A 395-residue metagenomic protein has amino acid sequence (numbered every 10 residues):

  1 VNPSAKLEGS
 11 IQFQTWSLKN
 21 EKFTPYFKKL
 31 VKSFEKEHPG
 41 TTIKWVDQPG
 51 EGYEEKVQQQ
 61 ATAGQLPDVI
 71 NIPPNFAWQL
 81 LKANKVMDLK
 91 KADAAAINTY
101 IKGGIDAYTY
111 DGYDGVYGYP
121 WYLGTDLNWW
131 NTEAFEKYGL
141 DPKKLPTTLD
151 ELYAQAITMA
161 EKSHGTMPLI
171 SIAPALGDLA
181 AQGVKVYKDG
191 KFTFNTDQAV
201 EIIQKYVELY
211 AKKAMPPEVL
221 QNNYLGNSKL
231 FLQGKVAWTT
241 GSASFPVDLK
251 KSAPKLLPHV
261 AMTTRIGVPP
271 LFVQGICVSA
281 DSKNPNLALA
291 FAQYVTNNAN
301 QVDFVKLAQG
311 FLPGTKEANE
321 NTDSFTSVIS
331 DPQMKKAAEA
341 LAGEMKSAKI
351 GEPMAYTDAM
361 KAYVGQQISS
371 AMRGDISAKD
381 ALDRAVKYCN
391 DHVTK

Functional and structural regions predicted by a protein language model:
P3, P74-T125, E151-Y153, L257-A261 (+1 more regions): Hinge/lid segment of periplasmic solute-binding proteins
K29-Y100, K137-G139, A237-W238, T322: Extracytoplasmic "Venus flytrap"/periplasmic binding protein-like
K36, E136-Y138, K212, K251-G314 (+2 more regions): Extracytoplasmic/periplasmic substrate-recognition and gating elements
K36, G40-T42, Y110-P174, K185-L220 (+3 more regions): Helix-loop-helix "hinge/cap" segment bordering the ligand-binding cleft or interdomain interface
E51-E54, V184-H259, T263, N286 (+1 more regions): Extracytoplasmic ligand-binding clamshell segments of periplasmic binding protein
M87-K102, L145-T147, K162-S163, V184-Q204 (+3 more regions): Short, solvent-exposed loop/beta-turn-alpha elements that line the ligand-binding surface or hinge of extracytoplasmic
Y108, Q309-A359: Long, aromatic- and glycine/proline-rich binding clefts that accommodate carbohydrate-like moieties
E136, P142, A214, S327 (+1 more regions): Conserved C-terminal helix/tail region of periplasmic/extracytoplasmic solute-binding proteins
